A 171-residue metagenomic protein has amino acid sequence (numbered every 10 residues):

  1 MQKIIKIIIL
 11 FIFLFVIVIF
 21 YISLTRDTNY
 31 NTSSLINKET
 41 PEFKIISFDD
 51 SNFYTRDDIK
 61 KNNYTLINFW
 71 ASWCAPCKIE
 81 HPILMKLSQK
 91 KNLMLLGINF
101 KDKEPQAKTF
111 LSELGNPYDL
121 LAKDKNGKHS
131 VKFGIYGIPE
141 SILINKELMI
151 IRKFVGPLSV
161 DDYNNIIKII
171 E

Functional and structural regions predicted by a protein language model:
M1-I8, D27-N31, D57-D58, Q89-K90 (+3 more regions): Short, Lys/Arg-enriched, disordered terminal segments
M1-K44: N-terminal targeting signals for export/organelle localization
E39, N63-T65, F69-W73, G137: Short pre-active-site segment immediately N-terminal to redox-active cysteine/selenocysteine motifs in thiol-based
F43-T65: A short beta-strand-turn-helix
L66-I67, L95, S141: Hydrophobic beta-strand anchors of alpha/beta hydrolase catalytic cores
F69-K86: Conserved redox-active cysteine motifs that mediate thiol-disulfide chemistry, especially di-cysteine Cys-X(1-2)-Cys
Q89-K90, M94-N126, I138: Conserved segment of the thioredoxin-like fold in thiol-based oxidoreductases
S112-P117, D124-I170: Thiol/disulfide oxidoreductase modules built on the thioredoxin-like
